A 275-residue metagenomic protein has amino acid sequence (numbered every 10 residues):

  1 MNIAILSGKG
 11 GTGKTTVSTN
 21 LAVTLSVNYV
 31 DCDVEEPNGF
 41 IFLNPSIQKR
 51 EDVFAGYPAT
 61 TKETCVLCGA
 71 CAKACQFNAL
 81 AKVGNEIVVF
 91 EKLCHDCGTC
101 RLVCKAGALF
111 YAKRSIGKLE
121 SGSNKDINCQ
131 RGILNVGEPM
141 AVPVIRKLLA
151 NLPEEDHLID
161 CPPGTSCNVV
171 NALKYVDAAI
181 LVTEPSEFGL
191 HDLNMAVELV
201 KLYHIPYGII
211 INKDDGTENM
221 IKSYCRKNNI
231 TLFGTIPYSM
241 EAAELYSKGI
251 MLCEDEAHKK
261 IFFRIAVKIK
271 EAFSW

Functional and structural regions predicted by a protein language model:
M1-L25: Walker A (P-loop) phosphate-binding motif
A4, V27, H157, A179-I180: Short, well-ordered beta-strand core segments
G8, L21-L25, N44-L67, N78-D96 (+1 more regions): Ferredoxin-like iron-sulfur electron-transfer modules
V27-F40, K113-K118: Short beta-strand-centered segment that lines the nucleotide-binding/catalytic pocket of NTP-utilizing
D33, R131-V136, I145-V169: Switch II (G3) loop of P-loop NTPases
A70-V89, T99-S115: Iron-sulfur cluster-binding cysteine motifs and their immediate structural context in ferredoxin-like electron-transfer
N168-E187, L193: Inter-motif core of Ras-like GTPase G domains
L199-W275: C-terminal lobe/tail of nucleotide-utilizing enzymes
